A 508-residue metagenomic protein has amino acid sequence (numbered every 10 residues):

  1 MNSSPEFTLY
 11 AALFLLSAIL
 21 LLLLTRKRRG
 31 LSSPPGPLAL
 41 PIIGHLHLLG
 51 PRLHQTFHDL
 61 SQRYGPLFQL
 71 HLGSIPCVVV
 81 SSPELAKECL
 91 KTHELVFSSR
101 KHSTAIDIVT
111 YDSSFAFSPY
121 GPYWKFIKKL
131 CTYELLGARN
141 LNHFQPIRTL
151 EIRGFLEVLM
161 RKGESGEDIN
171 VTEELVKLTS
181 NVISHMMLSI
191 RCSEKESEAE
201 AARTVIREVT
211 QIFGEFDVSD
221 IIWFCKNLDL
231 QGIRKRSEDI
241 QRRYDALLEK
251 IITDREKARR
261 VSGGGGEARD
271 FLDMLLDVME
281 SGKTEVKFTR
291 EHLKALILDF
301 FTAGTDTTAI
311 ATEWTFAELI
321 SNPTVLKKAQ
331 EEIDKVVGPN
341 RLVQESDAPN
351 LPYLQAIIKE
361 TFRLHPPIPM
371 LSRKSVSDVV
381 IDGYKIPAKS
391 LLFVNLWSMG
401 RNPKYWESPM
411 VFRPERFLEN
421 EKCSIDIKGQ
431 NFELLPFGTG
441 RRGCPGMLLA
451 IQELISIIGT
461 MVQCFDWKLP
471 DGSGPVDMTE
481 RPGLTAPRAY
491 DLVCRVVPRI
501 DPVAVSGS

Functional and structural regions predicted by a protein language model:
M1-R29, N181, Q452: Terminal signal-anchor or tail-anchor transmembrane helices that tether membrane-associated enzymes to cellular
N2-S4, L15, I152, D334-V336 (+3 more regions): Cytochrome P450 proximal C-terminal region
P5, G30-P34, H47-P51, S118-Y120 (+11 more regions): Conserved, non-catalytic sequence blocks in retroelement Pol enzymes and Pol-derived host proteins
G30-L48, Q55-I147, V171, L175-V182 (+1 more regions): Cytochrome P450 substrate-recognition site 1
L46-D59, R63-G65, A246, P323 (+2 more regions): Conserved cytochrome P450 K-helix E-x-x-R motif and the immediately C-terminal K′/meander segment
K101-V109, N142-T312, K328, E345-S346: Cytochrome P450 heme-thiolate monooxygenase catalytic core
T307-V325, Q330-E332, L448-C464: Cytochrome P450 catalytic-core helices
A348, V394-S424: Conserved cytochrome P450 K-helix/beta-meander segment immediately N-terminal to the heme-binding cysteine loop
